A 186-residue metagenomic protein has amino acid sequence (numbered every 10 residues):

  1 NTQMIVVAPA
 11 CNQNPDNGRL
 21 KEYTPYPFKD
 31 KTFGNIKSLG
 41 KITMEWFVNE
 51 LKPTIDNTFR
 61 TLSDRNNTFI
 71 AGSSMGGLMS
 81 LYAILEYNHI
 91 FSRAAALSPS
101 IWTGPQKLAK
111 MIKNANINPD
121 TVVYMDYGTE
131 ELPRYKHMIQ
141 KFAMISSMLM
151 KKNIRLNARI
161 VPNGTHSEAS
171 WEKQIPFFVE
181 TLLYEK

Functional and structural regions predicted by a protein language model:
N1-K186: Non-catalytic cap/lid and distal C-terminal segments of serine-dependent acyl enzymes
